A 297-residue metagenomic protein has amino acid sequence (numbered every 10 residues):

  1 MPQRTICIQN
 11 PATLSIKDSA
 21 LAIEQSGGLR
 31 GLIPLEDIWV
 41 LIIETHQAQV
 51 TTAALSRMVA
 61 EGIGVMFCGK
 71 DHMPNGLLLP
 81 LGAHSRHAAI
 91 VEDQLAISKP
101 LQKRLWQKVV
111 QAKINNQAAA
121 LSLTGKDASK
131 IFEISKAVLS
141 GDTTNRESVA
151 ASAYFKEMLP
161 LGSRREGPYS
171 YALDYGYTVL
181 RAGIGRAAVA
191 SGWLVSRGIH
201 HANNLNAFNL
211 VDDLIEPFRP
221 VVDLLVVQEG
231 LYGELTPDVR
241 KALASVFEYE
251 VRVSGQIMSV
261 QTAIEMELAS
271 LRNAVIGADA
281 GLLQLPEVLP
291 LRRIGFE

Functional and structural regions predicted by a protein language model:
M1-R30: N-terminal, Lys/Arg-enriched amphipathic/low-complexity engagement segments that precede the first folded domain
P2-T5, P11-A12, A60, P74-E297: Active-site helix-to-loop segments that bind/position phosphate- or nucleotide-bearing substrates and donors across
C7, S26-G31, I43, E166 (+1 more regions): Preference for short coil/turn "hinge" residues that link or interrupt alpha-helices
I33-R86: Glycine/small-residue-rich interface belts in oligomeric ring/scaffold proteins and their assembly partners
